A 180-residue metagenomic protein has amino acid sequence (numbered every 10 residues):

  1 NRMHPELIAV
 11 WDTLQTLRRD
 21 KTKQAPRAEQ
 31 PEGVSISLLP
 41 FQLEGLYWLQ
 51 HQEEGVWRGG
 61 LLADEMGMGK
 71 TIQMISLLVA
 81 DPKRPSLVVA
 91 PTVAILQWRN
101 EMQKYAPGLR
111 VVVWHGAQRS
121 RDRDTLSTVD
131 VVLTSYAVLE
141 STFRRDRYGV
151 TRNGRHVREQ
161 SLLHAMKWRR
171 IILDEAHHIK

Functional and structural regions predicted by a protein language model:
N1-M3: Intrinsically disordered, low-complexity N-terminal extensions of nucleic-acid-metabolism proteins
V10-K180: ASCE P-loop NTPase motor core, strongest for the SF2 helicase catalytic module
